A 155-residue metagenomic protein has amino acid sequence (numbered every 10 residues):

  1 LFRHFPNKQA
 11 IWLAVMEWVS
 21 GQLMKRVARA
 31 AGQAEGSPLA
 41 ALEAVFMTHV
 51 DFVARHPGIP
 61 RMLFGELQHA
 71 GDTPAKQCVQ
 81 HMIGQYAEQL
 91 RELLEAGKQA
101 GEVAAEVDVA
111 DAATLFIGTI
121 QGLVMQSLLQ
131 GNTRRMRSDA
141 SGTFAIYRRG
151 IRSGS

Functional and structural regions predicted by a protein language model:
L1-F5: Short hydrophobic/aromatic patch on the recognition helix
K8, A34-E35, H56, G154: Short coil/turn helix-boundary motifs
A10-Q33, A40-D51, M62, Q77 (+3 more regions): Alpha-helical structural segments
A44-R55, E88-A100, T114-L115, T119 (+2 more regions): C-terminal peripheral helix-coil segments that are non-catalytic and often amphipathic
A54-P74: Amphipathic alpha-helical segments used for helix-helix packing
R61-L63, K76, E102, E106 (+2 more regions): Short, hydrophobic secondary-structure boundary micro-motifs
V109-A113: Membrane-interface starts of transmembrane alpha-helices
